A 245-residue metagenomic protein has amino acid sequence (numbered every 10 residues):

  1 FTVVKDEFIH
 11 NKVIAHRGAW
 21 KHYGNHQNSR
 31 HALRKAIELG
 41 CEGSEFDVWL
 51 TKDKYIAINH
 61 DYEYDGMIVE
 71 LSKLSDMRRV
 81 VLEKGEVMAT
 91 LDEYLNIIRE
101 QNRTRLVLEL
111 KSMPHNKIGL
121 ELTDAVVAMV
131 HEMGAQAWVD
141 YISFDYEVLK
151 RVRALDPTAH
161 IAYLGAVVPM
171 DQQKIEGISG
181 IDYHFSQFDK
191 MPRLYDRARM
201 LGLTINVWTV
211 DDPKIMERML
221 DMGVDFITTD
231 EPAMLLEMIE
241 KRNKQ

Functional and structural regions predicted by a protein language model:
F1-Q245: Phosphate-group recognition and catalysis centered on beta-loop-alpha active-site segments
